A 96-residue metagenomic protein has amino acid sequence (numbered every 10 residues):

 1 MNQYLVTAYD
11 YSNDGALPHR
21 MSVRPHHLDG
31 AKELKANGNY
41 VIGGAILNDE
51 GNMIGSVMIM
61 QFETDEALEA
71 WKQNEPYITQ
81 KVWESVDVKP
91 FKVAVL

Functional and structural regions predicted by a protein language model:
M1-L96: Conserved, structured core segments of small domains
